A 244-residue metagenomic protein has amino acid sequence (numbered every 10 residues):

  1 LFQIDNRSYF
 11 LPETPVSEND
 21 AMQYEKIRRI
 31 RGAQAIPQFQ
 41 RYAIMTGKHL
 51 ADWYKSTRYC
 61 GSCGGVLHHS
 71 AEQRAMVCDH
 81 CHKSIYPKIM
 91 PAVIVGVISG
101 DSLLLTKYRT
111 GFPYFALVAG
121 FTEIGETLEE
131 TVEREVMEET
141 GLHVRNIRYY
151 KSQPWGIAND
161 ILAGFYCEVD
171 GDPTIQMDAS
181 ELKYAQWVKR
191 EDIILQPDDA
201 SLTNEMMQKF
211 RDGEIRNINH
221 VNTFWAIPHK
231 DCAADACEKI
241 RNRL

Functional and structural regions predicted by a protein language model:
L1-T57, F112-F115, D178-L244: Nudix hydrolase/Nudix homology domain
V16, F121-T122, D172: A short, internal acetyl-CoA/4′-phosphopantetheine-binding micro-motif in the GNAT/acyltransferase core
I44-I94: Acidic, metal-coordinating catalytic segment for phosphate/diphosphate chemistry, firing primarily on the Nudix
E72-L117, F121, H143-V144, C167-V169: N-terminal strand-loop-strand
V93, I161-A163, K183: Change "...and in nucleic-acid phosphodiester-cleaving endonucleases..." to "...and in nucleic-acid processing enzymes
K107-Y108, A119, R148-Q153, V169 (+2 more regions): Active-site proximal loops enriched in glycine and acidic residues that flank catalytic Cys/His/Asp and coordinate
A116-K151, F165: The catalytic Nudix box helix
Q153-Q176: Active-site-adjacent beta-strand/loop module that shapes the phosphate/pyrophosphate-binding cleft
